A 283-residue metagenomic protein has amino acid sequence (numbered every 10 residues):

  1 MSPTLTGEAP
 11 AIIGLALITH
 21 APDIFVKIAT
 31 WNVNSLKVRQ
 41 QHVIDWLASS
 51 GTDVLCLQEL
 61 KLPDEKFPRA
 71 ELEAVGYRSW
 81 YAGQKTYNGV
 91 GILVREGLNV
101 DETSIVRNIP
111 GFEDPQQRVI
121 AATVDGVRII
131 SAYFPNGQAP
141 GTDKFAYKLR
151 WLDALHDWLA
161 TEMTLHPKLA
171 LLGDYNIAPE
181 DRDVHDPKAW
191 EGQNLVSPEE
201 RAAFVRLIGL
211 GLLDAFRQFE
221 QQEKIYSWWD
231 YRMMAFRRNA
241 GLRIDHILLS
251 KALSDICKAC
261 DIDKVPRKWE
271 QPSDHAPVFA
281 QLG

Functional and structural regions predicted by a protein language model:
A11-R78, K85-V90, P179: N-terminal, active-site-proximal structural segment of metallo-dependent hydrolase catalytic domains
V26-N34, G126-G141, L172: Active-site-proximal beta-strand elements of phosphoester/diester hydrolases
W31-N32, L47-E65, I129, W158-D181 (+4 more regions): Active-site beta-strand/loop signature of hydrolases that rely on acidic residues for catalysis
L60-P63, F67-A139: Structured beta-strand-rich core segments of catalytic domains in phosphoester-bond hydrolases
V75, W151-I244: Metal-dependent phosphoesterases centered on the DNase I-like endonuclease/exonuclease/phosphatase
T86-E102, A235-D255, L282: Conserved beta strand-loop-helix elements of the APE1-like EEP
P110, P135-L152, W190-G192: Surface-exposed cleft-lining segments at the edges of enzyme active sites
